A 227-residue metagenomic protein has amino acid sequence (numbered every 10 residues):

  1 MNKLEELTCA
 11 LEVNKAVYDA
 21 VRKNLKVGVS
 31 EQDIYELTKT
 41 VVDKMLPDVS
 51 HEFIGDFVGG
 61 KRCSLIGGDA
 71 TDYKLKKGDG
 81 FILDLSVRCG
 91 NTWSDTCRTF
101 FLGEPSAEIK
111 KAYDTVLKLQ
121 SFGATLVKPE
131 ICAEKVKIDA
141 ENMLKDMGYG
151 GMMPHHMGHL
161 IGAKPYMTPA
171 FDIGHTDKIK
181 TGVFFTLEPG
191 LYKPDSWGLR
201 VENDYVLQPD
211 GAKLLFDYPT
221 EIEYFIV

Functional and structural regions predicted by a protein language model:
M1-V227: Active-site neighborhoods and metal-handling regions in enzymes and metal-associated proteins
